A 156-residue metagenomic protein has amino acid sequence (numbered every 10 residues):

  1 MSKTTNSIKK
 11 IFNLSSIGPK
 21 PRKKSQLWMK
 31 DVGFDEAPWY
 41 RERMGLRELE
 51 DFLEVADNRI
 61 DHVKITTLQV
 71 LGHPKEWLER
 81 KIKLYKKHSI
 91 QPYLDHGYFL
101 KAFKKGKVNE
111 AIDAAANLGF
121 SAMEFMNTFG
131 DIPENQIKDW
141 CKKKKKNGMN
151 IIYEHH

Functional and structural regions predicted by a protein language model:
M1-L53: N-terminal amphipathic alpha-helix/helix-capping segment at the start of soluble metabolic enzymes
N6, S15, E79-Q91, K144: P-loop/Walker A phosphate-binding loop and immediately adjacent motor/lid segment at beta-alpha junctions
K24-W39, D61-I65, P92-H96, M123-F125 (+1 more regions): Hydrophobic faces of well-ordered beta-strands that scaffold small-molecule active sites in alpha/beta enzyme cores
E36-A56, W77, F103-A114: Short, acidic/polar
R47-L68, A115-M123: Catalytic domains of carbohydrate-active enzymes, especially glycoside hydrolases
L71-L84, K101-E110, N127-M149: Active-site-adjacent beta->alpha loops and helix N-cap segments on the catalytic face of soluble alpha/beta enzymes
Y93, G97-G106, E110-M126: Substrate-binding cleft of extracellular glycoside hydrolase catalytic domains
